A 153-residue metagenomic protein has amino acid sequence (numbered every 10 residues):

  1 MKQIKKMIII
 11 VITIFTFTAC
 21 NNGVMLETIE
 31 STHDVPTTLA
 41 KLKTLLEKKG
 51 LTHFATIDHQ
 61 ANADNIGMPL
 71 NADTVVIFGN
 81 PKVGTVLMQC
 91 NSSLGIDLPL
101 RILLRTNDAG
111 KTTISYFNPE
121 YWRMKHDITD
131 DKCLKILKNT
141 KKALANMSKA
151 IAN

Functional and structural regions predicted by a protein language model:
M1-Q3: N-terminal secretory signal peptides that target proteins for export/translocation
K5-I10: Sec-dependent signal peptide recognition, specifically the positively charged N-region followed immediately by
I12-F15: Repetitive helical segments and hydrophobic/amphipathic motifs
T18-A19: C-terminal motif of bacterial Sec signal peptides marking the signal peptidase cleavage site
G23-P69: N-terminal secretory signal peptides
E47, F54-L100: Compact, glycine-rich, soluble single-domain proteins
L104-H126, D130: Beta-strand/loop substructures that line and gate deep hydrophobic ligand-binding cavities in soluble
E120-N153: C-terminal partner/receptor-binding element of secreted or periplasmic proteins
